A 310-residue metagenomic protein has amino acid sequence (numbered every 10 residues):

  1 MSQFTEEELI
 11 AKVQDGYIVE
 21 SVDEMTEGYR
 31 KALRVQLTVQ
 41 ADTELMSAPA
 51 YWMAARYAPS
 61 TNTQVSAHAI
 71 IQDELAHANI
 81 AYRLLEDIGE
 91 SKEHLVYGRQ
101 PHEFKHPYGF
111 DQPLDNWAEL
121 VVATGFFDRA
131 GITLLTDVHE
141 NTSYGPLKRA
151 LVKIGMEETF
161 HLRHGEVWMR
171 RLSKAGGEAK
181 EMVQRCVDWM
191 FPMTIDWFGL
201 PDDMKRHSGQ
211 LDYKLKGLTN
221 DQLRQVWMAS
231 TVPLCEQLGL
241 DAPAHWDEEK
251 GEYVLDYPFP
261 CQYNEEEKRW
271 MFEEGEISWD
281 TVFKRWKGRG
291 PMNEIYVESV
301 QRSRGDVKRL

Functional and structural regions predicted by a protein language model:
M1-L9, I70-G98, G165-R170: Conserved alpha-helical segments that form or flank metal/cofactor-binding pockets of metalloenzymes
M1-M25, Y29, N293-L310: Extreme N-terminal leader/anchor segments
I18-T38, G98-T124, N141, A175-A179 (+1 more regions): Acidic/His metal-coordination segments adjacent to aromatic residues that form catalytic metal sites in metalloenzymes
M25-T26, M46-A69, G131-L147: Helix-loop segments that flank and shape redox-cofactor active sites
R30-Q40, A58-H77, L120, P146-E158 (+1 more regions): Alpha-helical scaffold segments that form or flank carboxylate-/histidine-based iron centers
Y108, Q112-H164: Internal, conserved structured core segments that host functional sites
P146-G209: A contiguous pocket-lining binding segment that forms or flanks enzyme active sites
E181-L310: Extended, helix-rich structural scaffolds rather than catalytic motifs
